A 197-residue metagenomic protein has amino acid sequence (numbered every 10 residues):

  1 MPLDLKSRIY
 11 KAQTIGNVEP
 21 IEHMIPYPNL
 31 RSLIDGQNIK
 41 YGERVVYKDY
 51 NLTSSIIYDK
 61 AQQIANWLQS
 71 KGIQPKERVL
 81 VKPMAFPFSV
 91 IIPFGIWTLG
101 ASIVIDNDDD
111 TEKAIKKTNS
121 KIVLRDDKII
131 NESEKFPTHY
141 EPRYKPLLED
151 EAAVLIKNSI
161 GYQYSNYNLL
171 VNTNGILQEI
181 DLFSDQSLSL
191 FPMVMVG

Functional and structural regions predicted by a protein language model:
M1-L52, I56-K71, P75, L99 (+3 more regions): N-lobe entry segment of adenylate-forming
N66, F94, N174, Q178: Short, well-ordered alpha-helices that flank and scaffold nucleotide-derived cofactor binding pockets
L80-P83, S89-P93, W97-D126, Q163 (+1 more regions): Short beta-strand->loop structural element characteristic of the AMP-binding/adenylate-forming
V81, Y167-V171, L177-G197: Conserved AMP-binding loop of ANL adenylate-forming enzymes
K82-P87, P93, E151, I156-S159 (+1 more regions): Conserved AMP-binding
P87-F88, D110, V171, V196: Short alpha-helical
N119-I122, E134, T138, L169 (+1 more regions): Conserved helix-loop-beta element of the AMP-binding
